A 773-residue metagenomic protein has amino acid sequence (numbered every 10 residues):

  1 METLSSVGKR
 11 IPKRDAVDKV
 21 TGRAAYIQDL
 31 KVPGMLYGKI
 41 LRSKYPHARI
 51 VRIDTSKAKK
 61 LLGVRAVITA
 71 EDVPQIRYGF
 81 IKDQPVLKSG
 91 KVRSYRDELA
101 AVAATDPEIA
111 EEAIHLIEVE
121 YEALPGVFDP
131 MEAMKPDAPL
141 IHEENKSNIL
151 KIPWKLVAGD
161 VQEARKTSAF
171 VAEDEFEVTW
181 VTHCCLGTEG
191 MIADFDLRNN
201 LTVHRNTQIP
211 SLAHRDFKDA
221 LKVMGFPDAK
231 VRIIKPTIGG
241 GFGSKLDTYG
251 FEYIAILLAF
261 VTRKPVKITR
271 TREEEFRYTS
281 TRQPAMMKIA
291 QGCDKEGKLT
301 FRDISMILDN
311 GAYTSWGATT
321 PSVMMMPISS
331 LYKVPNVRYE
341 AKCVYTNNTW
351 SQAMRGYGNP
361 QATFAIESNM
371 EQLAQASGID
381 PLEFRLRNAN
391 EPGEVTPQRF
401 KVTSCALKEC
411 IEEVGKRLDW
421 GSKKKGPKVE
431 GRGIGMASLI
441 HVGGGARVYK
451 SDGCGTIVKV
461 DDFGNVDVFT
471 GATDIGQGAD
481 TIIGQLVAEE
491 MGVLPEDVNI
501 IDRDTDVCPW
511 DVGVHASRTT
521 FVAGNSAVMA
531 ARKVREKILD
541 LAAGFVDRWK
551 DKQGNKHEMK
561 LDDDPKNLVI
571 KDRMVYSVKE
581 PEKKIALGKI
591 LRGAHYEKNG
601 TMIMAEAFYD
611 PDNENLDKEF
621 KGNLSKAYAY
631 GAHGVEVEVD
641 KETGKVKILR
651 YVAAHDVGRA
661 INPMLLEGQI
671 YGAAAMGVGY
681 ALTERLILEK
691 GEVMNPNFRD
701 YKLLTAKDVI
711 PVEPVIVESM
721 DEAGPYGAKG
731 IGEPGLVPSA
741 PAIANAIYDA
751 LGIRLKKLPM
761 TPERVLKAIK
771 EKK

Functional and structural regions predicted by a protein language model:
M1-I152, V171: Flexible, low-hydrophobicity surface segments
K9, D15-D18, S147-M191, P284-S368 (+3 more regions): Glycine-rich loop/linker segments at domain edges
I11, G90-V92, V181-C184, T279-R282 (+5 more regions): Short Gly/Pro-enriched turn/cap motifs at secondary-structure boundaries
G38, L201-R205, N465-T470, I648-R650: Short, aliphatic-rich beta-strand segments
K60, A70-E71, M224-K230, A259-I268 (+4 more regions): C-terminal catalytic domains of large/alpha subunits in multi-subunit enzymes
R77-I81, A113-L116, R205-N206, H214-D216 (+11 more regions): Short acidic, glycine/serine/threonine-rich loops at helix termini
P139-K222, N388-N465, M694-T705, I710-I716: Helix-loop-helix junctions that connect adjacent transmembrane helices in secondary transporters/permeases, recognized
G241-R263, K267-T269, A479-V487: Thiamine diphosphate
